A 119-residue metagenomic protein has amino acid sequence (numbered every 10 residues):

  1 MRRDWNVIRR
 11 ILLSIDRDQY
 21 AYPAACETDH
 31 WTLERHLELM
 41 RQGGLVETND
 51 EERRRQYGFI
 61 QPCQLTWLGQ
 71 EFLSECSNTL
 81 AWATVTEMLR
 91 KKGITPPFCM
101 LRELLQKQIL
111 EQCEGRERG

Functional and structural regions predicted by a protein language model:
M1-A25: Short amphipathic alpha-helical interface segments
R3, V7, I11, T32 (+3 more regions): Residue-level detector of well-ordered alpha-helical segments, enriched for hydrophobic/aromatic packing positions
R17, L39-V46, L68-T79, E111: Amphipathic alpha-helical interaction surfaces
E27-T48, F59-I60: Short amphipathic alpha-helical interaction segments
R53-Q56: Short loop/turn motifs at secondary-structure junctions and domain boundaries
I60-L89: Short, amphipathic alpha-helical interaction segments positioned at domain boundaries
T79-E111: Leucine-rich, amphipathic alpha-helical/linker segments
